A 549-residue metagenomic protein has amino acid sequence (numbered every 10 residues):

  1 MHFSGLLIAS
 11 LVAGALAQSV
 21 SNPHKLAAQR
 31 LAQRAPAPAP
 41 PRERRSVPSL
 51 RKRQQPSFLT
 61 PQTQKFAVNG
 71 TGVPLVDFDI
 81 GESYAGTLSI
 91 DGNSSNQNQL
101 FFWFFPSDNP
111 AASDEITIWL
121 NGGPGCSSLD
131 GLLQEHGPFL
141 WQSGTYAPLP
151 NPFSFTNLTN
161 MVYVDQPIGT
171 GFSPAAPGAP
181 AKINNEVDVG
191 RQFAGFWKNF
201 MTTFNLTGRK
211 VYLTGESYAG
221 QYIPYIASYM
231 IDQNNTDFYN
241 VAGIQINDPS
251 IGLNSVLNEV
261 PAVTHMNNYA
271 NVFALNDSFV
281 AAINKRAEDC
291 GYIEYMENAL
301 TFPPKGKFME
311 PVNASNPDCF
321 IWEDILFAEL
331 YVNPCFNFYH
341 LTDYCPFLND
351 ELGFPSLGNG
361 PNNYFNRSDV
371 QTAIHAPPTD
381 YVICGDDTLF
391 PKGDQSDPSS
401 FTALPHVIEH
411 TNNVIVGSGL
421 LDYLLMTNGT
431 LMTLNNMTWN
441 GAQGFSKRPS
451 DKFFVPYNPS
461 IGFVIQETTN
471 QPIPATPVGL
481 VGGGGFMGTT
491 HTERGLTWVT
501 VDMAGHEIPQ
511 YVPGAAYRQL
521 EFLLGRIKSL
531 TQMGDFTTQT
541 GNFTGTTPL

Functional and structural regions predicted by a protein language model:
H2-Q18: Cleavable N-terminal signal peptides of Sec/SRP-targeted secreted and luminal proteins
S19-K65, N69-V73, P124-Q134, F139 (+9 more regions): Accessory cap/linker subdomain of secreted extracellular hydrolases
T71-F104: N-terminal cap/lid segment of alpha/beta-hydrolase-fold proteins
I80, S94-N98, K182-A194, Y218-I223 (+2 more regions): Phosphate/oxyanion-binding active-site loops and adjacent basic polyanion-contact surfaces
Q97-V187, M432-N435: N-terminal cap/lid subdomain of alpha/beta-hydrolase-fold enzymes
F204-Y218: Alpha/beta-hydrolase fold nucleophile elbow
G220-N235, I244: Short glycine-enriched nucleophile-adjacent loop and the immediately C-terminal alpha-helix near the catalytic center
A299, P317, T468-L549: Alpha/beta-hydrolase-fold serine-hydrolase catalytic core, especially in secreted/extracellular enzymes
